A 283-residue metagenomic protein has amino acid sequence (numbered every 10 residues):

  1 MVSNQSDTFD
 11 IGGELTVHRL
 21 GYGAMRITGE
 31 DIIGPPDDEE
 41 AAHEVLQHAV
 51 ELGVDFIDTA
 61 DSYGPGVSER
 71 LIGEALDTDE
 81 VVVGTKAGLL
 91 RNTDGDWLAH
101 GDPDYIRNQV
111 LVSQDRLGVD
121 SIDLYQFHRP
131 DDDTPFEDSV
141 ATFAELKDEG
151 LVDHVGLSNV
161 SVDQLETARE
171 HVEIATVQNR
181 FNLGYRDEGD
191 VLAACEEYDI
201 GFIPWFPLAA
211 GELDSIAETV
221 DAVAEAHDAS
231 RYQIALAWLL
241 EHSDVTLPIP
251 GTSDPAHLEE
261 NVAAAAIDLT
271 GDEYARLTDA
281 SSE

Functional and structural regions predicted by a protein language model:
M1-V81: N-terminal binding-site loop/beta-alpha segment at the start of enzyme catalytic domains that lines or forms
S3-T8, P130, T134-E283: Beta/alpha (TIM)-barrel catalytic core signal, keyed to glycine-rich beta->alpha loops juxtaposed to Asp/Glu that bind
G12-E14, E51, G73-V82, Q114-G118 (+2 more regions): Acidic (Asp/Glu)-rich catalytic clusters
T28-I32, L90-W97, L213-D214, H257-E260: A short acidic, helix-capping loop that chelates divalent metal ions and anchors anionic groups
G34-A41, V67, L71, W97-N108 (+4 more regions): Alpha-helix N-cap and loop-to-helix initiation/capping positions
P35-A49, A99-L117, S161-L165: Short, acidic/polar
V54, V119-I122, V152, I174: A structural motif
Q114-D132: Active-site groove signature of glycoside hydrolases
